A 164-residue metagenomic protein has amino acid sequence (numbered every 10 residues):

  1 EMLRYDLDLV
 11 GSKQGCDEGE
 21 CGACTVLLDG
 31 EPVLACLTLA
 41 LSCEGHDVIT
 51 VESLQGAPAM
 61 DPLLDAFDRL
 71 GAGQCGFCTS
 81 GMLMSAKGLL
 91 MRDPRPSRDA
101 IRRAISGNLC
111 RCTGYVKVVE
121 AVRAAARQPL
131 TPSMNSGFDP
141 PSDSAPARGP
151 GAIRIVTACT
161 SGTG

Functional and structural regions predicted by a protein language model:
E1-F138, G151-T163: Signature of N-terminal electron-transfer/Fe-S-associated modules in redox systems
A145-P146: Periodic, rod-like helical contexts
